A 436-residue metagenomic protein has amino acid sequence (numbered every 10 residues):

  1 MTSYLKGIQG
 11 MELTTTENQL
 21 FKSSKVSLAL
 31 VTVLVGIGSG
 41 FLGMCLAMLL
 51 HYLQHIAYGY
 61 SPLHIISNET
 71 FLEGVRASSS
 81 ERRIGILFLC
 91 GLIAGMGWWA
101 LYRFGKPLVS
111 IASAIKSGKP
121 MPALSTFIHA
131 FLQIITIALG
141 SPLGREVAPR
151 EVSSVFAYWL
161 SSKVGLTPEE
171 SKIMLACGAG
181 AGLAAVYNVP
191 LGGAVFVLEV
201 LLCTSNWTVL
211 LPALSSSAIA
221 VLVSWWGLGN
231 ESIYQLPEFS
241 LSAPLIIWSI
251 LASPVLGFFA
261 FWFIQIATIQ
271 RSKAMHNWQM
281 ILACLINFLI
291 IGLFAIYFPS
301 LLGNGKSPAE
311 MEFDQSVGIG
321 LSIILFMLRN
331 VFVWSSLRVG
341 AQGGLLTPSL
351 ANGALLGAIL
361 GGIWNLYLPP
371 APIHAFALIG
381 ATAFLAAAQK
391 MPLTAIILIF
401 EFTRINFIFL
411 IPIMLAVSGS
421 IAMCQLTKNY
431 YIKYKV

Functional and structural regions predicted by a protein language model:
M1-V436: Alpha-helical transmembrane segments and immediately membrane-proximal extracytoplasmic
